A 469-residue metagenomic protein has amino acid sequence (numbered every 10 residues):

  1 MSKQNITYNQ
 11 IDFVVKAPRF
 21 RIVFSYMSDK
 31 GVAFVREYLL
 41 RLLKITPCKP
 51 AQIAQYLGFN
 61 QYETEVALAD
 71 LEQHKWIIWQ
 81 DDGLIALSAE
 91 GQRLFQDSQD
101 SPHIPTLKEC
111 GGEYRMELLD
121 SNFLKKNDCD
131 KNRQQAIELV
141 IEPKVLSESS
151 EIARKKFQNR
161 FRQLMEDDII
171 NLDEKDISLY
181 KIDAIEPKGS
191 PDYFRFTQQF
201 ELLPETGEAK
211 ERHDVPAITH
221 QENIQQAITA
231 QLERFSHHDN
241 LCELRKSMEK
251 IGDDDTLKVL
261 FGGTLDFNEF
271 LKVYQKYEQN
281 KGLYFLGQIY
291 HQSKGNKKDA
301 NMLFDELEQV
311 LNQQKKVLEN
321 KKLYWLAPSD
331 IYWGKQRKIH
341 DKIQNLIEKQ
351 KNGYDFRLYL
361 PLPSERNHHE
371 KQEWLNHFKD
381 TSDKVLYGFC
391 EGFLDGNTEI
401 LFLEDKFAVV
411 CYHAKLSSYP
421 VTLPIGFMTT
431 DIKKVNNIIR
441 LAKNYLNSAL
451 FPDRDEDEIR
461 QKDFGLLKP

Functional and structural regions predicted by a protein language model:
M1-I6, V15: Basic, amphipathic N-terminal segments
N9-L39, A51, E63: Short alpha-helical segments that sit at the start of domains
R21-F24, V140-E142, L146-W325, I331-P469: PLD/PLD-like phosphodiesterase catalytic module centered on the HKD motif
I45-Y56: Short acidic, hydrophobic short linear motifs in intrinsically disordered regions
L57-Q73: Short amphipathic alpha-helical interaction segments
E72-D82: A short, conserved structural fragment
G83-A89: Minor-groove-contacting beta-hairpin "wing" of winged helix-turn-helix DNA-binding domains
A89-E142: Short, amphipathic alpha-helical interaction segments positioned at domain boundaries
